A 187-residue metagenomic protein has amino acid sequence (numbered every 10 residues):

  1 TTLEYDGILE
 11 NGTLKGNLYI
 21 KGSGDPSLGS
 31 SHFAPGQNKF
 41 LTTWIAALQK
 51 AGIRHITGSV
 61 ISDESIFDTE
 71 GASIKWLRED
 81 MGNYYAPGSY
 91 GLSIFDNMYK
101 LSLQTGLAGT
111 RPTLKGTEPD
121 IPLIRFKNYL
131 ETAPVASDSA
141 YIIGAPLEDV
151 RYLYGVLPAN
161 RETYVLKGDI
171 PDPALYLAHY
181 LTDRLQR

Functional and structural regions predicted by a protein language model:
T2-R187: Conserved serine DD-peptidase/penicillin-binding transpeptidase domain and beta-lactam-recognizing active-site
